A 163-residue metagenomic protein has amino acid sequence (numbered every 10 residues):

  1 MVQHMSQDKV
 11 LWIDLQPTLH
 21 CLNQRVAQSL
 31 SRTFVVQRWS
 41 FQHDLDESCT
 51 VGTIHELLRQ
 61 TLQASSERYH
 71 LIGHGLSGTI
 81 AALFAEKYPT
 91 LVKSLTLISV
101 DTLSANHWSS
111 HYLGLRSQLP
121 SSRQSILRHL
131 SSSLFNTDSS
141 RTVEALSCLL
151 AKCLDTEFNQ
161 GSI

Functional and structural regions predicted by a protein language model:
M1-E47: Conserved HGGG/HGGXW glycine-rich cap/lid loop of the alpha/beta-hydrolase fold
D8-K9, H70, S94: Structural motif
Q16, G75, D101-S104, L134: Short, flexible active-site-adjacent loop segments at beta-strand->alpha-helix junctions, enriched in small/polar
S31, V35-Q37, V51-Y69: Conserved acidic catalytic loop of the alpha/beta-hydrolase fold
I72-A81: Gly/Ala-rich beta-loop-alpha elbow adjacent to hydrolase catalytic centers
E86-K87, L91-S122: Flexible "cap/lid" loop of the alpha/beta hydrolase fold
N106-W108, R123-I163: Conserved alpha/beta-hydrolase catalytic His-Asp/Glu region
